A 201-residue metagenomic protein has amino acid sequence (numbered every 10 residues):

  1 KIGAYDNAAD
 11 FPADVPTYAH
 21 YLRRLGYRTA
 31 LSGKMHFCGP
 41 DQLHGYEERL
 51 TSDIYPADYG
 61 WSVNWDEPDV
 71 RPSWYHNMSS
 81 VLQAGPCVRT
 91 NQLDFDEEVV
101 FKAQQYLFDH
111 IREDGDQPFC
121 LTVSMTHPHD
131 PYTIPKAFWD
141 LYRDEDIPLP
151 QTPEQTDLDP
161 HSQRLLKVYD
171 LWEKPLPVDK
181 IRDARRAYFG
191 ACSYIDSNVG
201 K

Functional and structural regions predicted by a protein language model:
K1-K201: Formylglycine-dependent sulfatase
